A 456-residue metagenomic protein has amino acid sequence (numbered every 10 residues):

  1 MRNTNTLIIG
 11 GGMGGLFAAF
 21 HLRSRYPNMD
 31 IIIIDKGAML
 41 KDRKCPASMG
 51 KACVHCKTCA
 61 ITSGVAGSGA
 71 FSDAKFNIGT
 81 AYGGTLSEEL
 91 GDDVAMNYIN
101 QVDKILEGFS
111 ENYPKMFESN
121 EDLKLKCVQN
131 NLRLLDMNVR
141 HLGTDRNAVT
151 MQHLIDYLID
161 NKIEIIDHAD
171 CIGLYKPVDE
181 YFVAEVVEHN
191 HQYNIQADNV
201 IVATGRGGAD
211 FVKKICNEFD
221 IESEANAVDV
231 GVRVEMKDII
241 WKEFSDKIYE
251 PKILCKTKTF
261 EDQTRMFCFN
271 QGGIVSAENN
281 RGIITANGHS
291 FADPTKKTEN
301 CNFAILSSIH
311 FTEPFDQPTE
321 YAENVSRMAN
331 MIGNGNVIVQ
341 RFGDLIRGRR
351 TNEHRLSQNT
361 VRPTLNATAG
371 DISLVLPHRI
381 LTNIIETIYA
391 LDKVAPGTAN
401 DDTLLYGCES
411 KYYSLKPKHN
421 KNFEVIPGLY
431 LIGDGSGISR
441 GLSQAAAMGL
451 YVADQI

Functional and structural regions predicted by a protein language model:
R2-G83, F117-I456: Residues forming the flavin
G64-K115: Dinucleotide-binding Rossmann-like beta1-alpha1 core, especially the glycine-rich loop that anchors the ADP
